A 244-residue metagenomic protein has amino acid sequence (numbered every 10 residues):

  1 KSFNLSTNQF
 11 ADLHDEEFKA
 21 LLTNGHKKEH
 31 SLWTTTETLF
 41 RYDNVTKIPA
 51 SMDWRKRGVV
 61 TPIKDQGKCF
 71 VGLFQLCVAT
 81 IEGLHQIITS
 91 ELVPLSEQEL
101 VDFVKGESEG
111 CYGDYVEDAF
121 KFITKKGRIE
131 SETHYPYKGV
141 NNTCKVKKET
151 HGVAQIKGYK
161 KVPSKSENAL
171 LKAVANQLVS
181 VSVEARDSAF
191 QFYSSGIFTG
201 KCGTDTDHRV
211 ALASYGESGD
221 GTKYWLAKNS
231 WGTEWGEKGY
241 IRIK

Functional and structural regions predicted by a protein language model:
K1-K244: Catalytic-core signature of thiol
